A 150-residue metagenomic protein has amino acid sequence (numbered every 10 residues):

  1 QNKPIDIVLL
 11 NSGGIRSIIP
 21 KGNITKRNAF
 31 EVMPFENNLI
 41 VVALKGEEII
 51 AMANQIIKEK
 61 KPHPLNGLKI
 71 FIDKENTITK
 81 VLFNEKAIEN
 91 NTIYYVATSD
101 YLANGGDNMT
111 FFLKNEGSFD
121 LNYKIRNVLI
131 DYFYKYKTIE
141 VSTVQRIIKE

Functional and structural regions predicted by a protein language model:
N2-E150: Feature captures C-terminal
